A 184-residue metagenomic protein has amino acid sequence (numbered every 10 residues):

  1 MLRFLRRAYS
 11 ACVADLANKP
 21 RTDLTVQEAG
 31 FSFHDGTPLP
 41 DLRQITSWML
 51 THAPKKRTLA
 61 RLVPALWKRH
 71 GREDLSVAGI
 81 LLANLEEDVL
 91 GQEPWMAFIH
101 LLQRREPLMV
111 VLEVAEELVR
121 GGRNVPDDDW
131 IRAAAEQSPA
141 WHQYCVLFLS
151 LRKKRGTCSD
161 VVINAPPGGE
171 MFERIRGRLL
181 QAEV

Functional and structural regions predicted by a protein language model:
M1-V184: Alpha-helical scaffold domains
